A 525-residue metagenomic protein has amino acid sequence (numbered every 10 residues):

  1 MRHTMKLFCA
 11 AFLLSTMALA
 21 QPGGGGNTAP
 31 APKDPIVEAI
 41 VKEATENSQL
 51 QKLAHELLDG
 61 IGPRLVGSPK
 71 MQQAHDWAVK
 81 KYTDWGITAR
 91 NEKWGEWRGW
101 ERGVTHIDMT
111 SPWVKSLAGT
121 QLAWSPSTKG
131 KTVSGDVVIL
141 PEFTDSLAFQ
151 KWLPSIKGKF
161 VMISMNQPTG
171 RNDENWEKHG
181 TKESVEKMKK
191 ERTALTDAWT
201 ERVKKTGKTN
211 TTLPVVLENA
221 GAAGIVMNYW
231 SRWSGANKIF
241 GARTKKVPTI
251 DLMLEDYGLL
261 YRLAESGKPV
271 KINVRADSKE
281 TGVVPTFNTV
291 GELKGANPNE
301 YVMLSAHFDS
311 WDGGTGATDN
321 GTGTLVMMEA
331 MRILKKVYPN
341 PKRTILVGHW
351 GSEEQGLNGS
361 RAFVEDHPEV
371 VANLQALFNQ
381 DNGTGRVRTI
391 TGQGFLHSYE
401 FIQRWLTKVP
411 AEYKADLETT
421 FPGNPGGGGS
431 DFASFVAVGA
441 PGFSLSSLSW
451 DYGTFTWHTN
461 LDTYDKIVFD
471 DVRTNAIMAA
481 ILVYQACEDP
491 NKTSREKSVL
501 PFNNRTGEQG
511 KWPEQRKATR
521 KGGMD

Functional and structural regions predicted by a protein language model:
K6-A18: Bacterial N-terminal signal peptides
G23-K33, E46, H55, D59-T193: Noncatalytic luminal/extracellular "stalk/propeptide" segments of secretory-pathway proteins
T28, P32-S68, V104, R232 (+5 more regions): N-terminal capping segment at the start of a domain
D34-I36, A118-G119, W124-Q150, F240-A317 (+1 more regions): Soluble metallo-hydrolase cores and metallopeptidase-like ectodomains found primarily in the secretory/periplasmic
V37-T45, D59-K70, G135-F143, F149-K151 (+9 more regions): Second-shell loop/turn segments in exported
K52, T244, I333-N358, L377-Q380: Short helix-loop-beta-strand segments that form the rim/entrance of peptidase-like active sites
V114-S116, G130, G135, T144 (+7 more regions): Metal-dependent peptidase/peptidase-like ectodomains
P248-L252, R332, K336, Y452-P513 (+1 more regions): His/Asp/Glu-rich mid-to-C-terminal helical/loop segments that flank catalytic regions of hydrolases
